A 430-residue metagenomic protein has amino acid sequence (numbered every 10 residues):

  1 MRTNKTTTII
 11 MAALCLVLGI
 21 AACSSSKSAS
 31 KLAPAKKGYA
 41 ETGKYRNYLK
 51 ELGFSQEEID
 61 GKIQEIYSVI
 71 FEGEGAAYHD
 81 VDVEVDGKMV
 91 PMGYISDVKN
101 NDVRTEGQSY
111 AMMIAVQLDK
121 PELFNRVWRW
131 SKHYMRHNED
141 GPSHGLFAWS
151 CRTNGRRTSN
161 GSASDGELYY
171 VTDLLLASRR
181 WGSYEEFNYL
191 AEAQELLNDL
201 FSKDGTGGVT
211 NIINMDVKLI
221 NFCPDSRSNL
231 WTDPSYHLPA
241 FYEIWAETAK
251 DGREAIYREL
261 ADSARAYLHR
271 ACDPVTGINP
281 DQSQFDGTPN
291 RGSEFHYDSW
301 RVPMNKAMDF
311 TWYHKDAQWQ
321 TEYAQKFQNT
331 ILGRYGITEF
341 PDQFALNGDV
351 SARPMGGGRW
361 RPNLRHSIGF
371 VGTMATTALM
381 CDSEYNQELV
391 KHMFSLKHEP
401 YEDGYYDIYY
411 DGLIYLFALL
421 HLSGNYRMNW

Functional and structural regions predicted by a protein language model:
R2-I10: Bacterial N-terminal signal peptides that target proteins for export
I20-A22: C-terminal motif of bacterial Sec signal peptides marking the signal peptidase cleavage site
S24-S30: Bacterial lipoprotein signal-peptidase II cleavage site
L32-E65, A76-H79, V98-T105, D140-L146 (+4 more regions): Extended ligand-binding clefts on enzyme/binding-domain cores
N101-A111, R157-W181: Aromatic-rich carbohydrate-recognition surfaces in CAZymes
Y110-S159, W181: Membrane helical hairpin/interfacial module
M112-D119, Y169-R180, A240-E247, M304-T311 (+2 more regions): Short glycine/serine- and small hydrophobic-enriched flexible loop segments
R361-R365, T373-E384, V390-W430: A cross-kingdom marker for long, charged
